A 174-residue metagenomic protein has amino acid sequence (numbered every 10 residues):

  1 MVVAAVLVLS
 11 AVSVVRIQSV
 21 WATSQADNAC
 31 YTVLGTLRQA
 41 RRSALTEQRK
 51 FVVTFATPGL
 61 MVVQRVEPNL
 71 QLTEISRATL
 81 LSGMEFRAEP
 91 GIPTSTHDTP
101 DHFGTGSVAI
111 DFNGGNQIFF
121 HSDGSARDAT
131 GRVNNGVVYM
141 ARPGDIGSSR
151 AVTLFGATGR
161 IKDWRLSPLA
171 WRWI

Functional and structural regions predicted by a protein language model:
V3, L7-V8, V12-R38, R42 (+2 more regions): N-terminal helix-rich module
